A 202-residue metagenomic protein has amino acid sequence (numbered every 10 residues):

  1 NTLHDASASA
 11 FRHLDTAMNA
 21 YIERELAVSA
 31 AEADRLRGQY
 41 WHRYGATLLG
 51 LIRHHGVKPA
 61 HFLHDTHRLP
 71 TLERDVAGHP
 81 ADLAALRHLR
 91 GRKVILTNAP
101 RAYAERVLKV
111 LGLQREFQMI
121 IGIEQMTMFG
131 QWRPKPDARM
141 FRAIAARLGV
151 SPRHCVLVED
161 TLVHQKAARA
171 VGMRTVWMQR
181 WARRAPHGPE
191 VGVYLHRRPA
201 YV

Functional and structural regions predicted by a protein language model:
T2-P80, H88, A102: N-terminal helical cap/lid subdomain that shapes the substrate entry/recognition surface in HAD-like hydrolases
D5, I95-T97, W177: Hydrophobic residues in well-ordered beta-strands that form the structural core
A10, S29-E32, L96, F117 (+1 more regions): Short, surface-exposed helix-loop/turn micro-motifs enriched in polar/charged residues
V28, V57, G91, V150 (+1 more regions): Short glycine/serine/threonine/alanine-rich loop segments
L72, K93, G130-P134: Short, surface-exposed loop/turn motifs that are enriched in glycine and acidic residues and include a nearby proline
G78, L96, R133: Residue-level marker of regulatory loop/turn positions in helix-turn-helix DNA-binding domains and in histidine
A84-R87, P100-R101, E105-V202: Asp-based, Mg2+/Mn2+-dependent phosphohydrolase catalytic module
